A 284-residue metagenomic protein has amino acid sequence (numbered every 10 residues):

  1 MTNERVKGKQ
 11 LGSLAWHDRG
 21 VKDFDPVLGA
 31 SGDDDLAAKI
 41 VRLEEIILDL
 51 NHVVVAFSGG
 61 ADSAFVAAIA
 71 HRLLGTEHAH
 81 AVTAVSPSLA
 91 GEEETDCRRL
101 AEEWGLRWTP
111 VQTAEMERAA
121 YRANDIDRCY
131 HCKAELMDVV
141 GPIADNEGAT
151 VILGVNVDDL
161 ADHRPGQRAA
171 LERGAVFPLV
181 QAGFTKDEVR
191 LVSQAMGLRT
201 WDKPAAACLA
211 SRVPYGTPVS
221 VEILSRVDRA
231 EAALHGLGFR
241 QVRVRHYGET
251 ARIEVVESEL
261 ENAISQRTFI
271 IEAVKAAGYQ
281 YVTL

Functional and structural regions predicted by a protein language model:
K9-A195, G236, A251, F269-Y279 (+1 more regions): ATP-dependent adenylation/nucleotidyltransferase module used to activate substrates
M116, P214-Y215, S258: A short, flexible beta-alpha/helix-coil linker loop
V180, F184-K186, R190-L234, G238-V242: Mid-to-C-terminal catalytic subdomains of enzymes that bind/position adenosyl phosphate moieties or nucleic-acid
S225-V227, S265-T268: Charged helix-capping and loop-helix junction motifs
R240-R245, Y281-T283: Flexible, glycine/charged-enriched surface loops at secondary-structure junctions
H246-G248, R252-I264: A short interface-forming secondary-structure element
